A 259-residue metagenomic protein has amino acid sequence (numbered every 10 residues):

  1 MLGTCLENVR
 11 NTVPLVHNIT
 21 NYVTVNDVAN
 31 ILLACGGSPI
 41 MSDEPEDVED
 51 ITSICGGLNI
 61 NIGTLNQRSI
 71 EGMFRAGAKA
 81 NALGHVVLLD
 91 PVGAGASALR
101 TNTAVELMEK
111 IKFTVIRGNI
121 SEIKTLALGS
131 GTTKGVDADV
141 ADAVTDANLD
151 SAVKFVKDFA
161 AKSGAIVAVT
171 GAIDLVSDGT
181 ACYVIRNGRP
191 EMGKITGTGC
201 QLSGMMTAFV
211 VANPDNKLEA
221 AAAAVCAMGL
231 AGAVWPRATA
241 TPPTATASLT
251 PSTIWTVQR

Functional and structural regions predicted by a protein language model:
M1-M41: Glycine-rich phosphate/adenosyl-contacting loop at the front of the ribokinase-like
I31-G84, L89: Active-site cofactor/substrate anionic-group-binding motifs, chiefly glycine- and Lys/Arg-rich phosphate-binding loops
S69-G118: Glycine/small-residue-rich loop that forms an oxyanion/phosphate-binding "nest" at active or ligand-binding sites
R100-C182: Conserved phosphate/ATP/ADP-binding segment of small-molecule kinases
T125, K194-C226: Short, small-residue alpha-helix embedded
F155-A160, K217-A231, S248-L249: Short, well-structured alpha-helical segments that form the helix of a local strand-helix-strand
I185-G197: Short pre-catalytic strand/loop immediately N-terminal to key active-site residues, enriched for Gly-Thr
L230-R259: Charged C-terminal helix
